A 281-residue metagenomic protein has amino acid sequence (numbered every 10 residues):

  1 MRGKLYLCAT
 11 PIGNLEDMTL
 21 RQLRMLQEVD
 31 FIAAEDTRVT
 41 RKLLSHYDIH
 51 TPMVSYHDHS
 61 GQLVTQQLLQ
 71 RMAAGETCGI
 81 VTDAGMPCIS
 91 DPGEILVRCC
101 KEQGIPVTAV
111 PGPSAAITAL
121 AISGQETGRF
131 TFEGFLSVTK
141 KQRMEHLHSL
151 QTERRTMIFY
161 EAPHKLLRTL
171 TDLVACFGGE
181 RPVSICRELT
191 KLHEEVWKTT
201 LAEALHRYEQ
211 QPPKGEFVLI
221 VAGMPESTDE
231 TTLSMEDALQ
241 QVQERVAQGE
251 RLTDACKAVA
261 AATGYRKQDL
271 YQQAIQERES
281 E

Functional and structural regions predicted by a protein language model:
M1-H57: Glycine-rich, flexible N-terminal cofactor/catalytic loop recognition
R2, T156, P163-E281: A contiguous loop/helix-start segment that scaffolds small-molecule binding in enzyme catalytic cores
G3-L5, A74-G79, R155-T156: Loop/turn-to-beta-strand initiation segments
I12-N14, D83-P87, P163-K165, M224-E226: Short glycine-rich anion-binding loops that position phosphate/pyrophosphate groups of nucleotides and phosphorylated
L26-I32, G104-T108, T156-M157: Short active-site oxyanion
S55-Q62, L136-T139: Conserved helicase motor
P92-E94, L252: Glycine-centered tight-turn and secondary-structure capping sites
I95-E153: Class I SAM-dependent methyltransferase SAM-binding "motif I" and its flanking Rossmann-like core
